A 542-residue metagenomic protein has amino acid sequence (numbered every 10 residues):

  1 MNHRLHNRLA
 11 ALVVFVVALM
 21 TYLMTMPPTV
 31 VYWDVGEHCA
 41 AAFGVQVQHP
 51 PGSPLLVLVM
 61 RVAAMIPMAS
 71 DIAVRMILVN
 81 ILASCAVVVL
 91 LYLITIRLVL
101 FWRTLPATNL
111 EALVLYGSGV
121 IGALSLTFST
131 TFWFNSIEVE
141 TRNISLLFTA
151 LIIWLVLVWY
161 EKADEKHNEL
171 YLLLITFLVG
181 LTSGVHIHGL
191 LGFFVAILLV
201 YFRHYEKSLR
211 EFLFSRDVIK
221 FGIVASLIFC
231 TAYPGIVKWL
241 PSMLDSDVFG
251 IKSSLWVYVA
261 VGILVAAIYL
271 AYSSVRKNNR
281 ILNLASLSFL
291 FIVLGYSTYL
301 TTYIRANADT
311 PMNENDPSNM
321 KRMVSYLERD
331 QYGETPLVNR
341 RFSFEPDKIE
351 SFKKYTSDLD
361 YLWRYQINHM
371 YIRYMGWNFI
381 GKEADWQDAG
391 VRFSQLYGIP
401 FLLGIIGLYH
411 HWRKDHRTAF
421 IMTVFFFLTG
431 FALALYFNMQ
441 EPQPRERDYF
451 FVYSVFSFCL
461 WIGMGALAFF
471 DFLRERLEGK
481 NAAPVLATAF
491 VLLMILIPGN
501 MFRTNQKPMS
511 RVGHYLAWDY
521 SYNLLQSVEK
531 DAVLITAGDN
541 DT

Functional and structural regions predicted by a protein language model:
M1-M20, A86, L90, T108-I121 (+3 more regions): Start-transfer (signal-anchor) and selected internal transmembrane alpha helices of multi-pass inner/ER membrane
R4-Y32, L126-F128, G180, C230-A232 (+2 more regions): Transmembrane signal-anchor helices characteristic of membrane glycosylation enzymes that use polyprenol
L9, L91-F128, A163-K166, D415-V424 (+1 more regions): Transmembrane-helix signature of polytopic, membrane-embedded enzymes that assemble or transfer cell-envelope glycans
L12, L78-T108, L151-V158, L402-G407: Transmembrane-helix motifs of polytopic, lipid-linked glycan transferases
M26-H38, Q48-M60, N313-N315, I367-N368 (+1 more regions): Extracytoplasmic catalytic/substrate-binding loops of multi-pass membrane glycan-assembly enzymes
A41-G44, A123, Y171-V185: Membrane-interface alpha helices of multi-pass inner-membrane proteins
P54, I66-V89, L93-I94, T108 (+7 more regions): Loop-to-helix entry region of an early transmembrane alpha helix in multi-pass inner-membrane enzymes
A107-L113, I152-Y171, V200-E211, R216: Membrane-interface transmembrane helices that cradle and orient dolichyl/undecaprenyl
